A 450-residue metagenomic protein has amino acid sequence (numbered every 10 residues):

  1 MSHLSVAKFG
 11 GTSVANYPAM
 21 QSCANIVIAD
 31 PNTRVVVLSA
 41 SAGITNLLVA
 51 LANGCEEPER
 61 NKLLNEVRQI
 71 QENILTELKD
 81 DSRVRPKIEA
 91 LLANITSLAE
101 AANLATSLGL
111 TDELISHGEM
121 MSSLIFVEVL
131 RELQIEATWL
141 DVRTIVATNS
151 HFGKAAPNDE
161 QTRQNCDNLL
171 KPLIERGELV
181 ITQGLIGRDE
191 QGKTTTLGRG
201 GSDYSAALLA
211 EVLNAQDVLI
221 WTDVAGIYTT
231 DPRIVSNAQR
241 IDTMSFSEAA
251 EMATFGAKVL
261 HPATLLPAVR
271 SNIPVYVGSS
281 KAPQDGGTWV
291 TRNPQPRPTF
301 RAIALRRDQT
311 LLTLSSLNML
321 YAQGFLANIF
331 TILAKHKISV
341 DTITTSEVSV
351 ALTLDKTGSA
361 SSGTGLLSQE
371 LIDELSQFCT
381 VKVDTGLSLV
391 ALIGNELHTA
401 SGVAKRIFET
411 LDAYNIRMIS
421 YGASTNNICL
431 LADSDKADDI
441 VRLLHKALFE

Functional and structural regions predicted by a protein language model:
M1-L260, L265, A432-D433: Nucleotide/pyrophosphate-binding catalytic subdomain
H3-S5, T33-V36, E72, E136-T138 (+14 more regions): Structural motif
L38-N53, W139-L140, Y228, V277 (+3 more regions): Terminal amphipathic helices with adjacent charged low-complexity linkers/tails
S245-F246, A250-T291, P296-L320: A conserved active-site cap/scaffold subdomain adjacent to cofactor or substrate pockets
T288-E450: A conserved regulatory-domain signal marking ACT and ACT-like small-molecule sensing domains and adjacent regulatory
